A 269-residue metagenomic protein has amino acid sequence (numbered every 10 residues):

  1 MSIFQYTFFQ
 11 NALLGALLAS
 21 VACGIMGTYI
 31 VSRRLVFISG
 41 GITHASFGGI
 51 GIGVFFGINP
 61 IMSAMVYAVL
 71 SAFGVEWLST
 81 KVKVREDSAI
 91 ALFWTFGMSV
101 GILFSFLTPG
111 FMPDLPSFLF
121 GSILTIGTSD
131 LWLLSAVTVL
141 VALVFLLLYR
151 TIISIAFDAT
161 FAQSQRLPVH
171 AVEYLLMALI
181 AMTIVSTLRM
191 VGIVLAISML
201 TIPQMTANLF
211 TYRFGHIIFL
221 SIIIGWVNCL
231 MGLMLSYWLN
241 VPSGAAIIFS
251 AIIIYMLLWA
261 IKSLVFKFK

Functional and structural regions predicted by a protein language model:
M1-V21: Membrane-interfacial amphipathic/re-entrant helices at transmembrane-helix boundaries
Y6-N11, V82, I90-R150: Transmembrane helix-bundle core of multi-pass membrane transporters and related energy-transducing complexes
L13-L18, I61-V66, A91-L92, L131-A136 (+3 more regions): Hydrophobic alpha-helical transmembrane segments
G15-G24, A45, G49, G53 (+16 more regions): Alpha-helical transmembrane segments in multi-pass membrane proteins
T28-F111, A207-F219, S236-L239, S263-L264: Short loop segments and helix-boundary regions at transmembrane helix junctions of multi-pass inner-membrane proteins
D130-I202: Helix-loop-helix "hairpin" substructures at the membrane interface of multi-pass membrane proteins
M190, V194-A245: Transmembrane alpha-helical segments in multi-pass inner-membrane proteins
V241-I248, I252-K269: Cytosolic-side transmembrane-helix boundaries in multi-pass membrane proteins
